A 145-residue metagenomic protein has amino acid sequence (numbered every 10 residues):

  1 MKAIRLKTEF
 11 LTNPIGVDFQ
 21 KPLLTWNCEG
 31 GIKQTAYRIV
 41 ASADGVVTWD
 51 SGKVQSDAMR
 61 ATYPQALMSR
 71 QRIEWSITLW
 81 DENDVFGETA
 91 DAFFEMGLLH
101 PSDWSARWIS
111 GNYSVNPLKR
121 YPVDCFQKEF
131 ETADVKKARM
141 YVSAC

Functional and structural regions predicted by a protein language model:
M1-G31, F93-H100: Pro/Thr/Ser/Gly-rich low-complexity, intrinsically disordered linker/stalk tracts
R5, R60, E88-F93, Q127-E129: Well-ordered beta-strand positions in beta-sheet-rich domains
L23, R72-S76, K137-R139: Short, conserved beta-strand segments of beta-strand-rich sandwich/propeller modules, principally
C28, I32-R72, T78-T89, W104-S110: Recognizes extended acidic, P/S/T-rich segments that occur within or adjacent to Ig-like beta-sandwich modules
E95-Y121: Low-complexity, Pro/Ser/Thr- and charge-rich linker/hinge segments at domain boundaries
R120-E131: Short beta-strands within extracellular/lumenal beta-sheet-rich domains
T132, K136-C145: Aromatic-lined ligand-binding clefts that engage carbohydrates, nucleic acids, or primary amines
